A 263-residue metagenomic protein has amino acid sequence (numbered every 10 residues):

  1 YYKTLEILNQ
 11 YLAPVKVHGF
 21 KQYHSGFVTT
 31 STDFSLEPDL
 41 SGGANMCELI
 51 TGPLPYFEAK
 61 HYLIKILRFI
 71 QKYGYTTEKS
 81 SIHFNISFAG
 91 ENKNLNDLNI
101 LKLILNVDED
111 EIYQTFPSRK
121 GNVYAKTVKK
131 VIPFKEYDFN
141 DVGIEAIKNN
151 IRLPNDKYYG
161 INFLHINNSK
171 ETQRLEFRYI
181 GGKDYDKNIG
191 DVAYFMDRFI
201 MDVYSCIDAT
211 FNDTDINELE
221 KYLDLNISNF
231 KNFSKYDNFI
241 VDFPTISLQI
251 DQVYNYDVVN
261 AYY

Functional and structural regions predicted by a protein language model:
Y1-T76, A89-Y263: C-terminal accessory/tail domains of diverse enzymes
